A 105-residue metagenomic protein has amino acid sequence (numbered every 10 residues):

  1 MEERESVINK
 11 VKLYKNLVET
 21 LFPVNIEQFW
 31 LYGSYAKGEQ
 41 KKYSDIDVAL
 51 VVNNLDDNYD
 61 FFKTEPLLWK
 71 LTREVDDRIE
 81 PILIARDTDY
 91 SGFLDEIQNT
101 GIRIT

Functional and structural regions predicted by a protein language model:
M1-W30, K37-K42, N53-T105: Catalytic core of pol beta-like nucleotidyltransferases
